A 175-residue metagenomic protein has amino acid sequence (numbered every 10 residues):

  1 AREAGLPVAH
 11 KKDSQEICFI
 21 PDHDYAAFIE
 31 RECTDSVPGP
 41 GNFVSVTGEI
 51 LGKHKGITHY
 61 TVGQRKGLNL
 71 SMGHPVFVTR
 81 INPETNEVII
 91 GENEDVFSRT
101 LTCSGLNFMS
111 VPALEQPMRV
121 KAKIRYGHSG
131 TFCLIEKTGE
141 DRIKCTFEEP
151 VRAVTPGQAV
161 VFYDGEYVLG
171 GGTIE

Functional and structural regions predicted by a protein language model:
R2-V168, T173-E175: Nucleotide-activated chemistry modules centered on ATP-dependent adenylation/adenylyltransferase
